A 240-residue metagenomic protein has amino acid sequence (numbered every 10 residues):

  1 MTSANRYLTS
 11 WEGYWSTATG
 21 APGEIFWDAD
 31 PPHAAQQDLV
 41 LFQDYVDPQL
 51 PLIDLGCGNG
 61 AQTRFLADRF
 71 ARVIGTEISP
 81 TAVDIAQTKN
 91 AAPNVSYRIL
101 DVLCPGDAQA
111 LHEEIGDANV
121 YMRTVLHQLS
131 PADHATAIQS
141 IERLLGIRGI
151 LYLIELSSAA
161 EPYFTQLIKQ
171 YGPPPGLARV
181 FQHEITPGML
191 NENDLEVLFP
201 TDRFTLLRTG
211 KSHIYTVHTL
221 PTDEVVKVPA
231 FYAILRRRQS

Functional and structural regions predicted by a protein language model:
M1-E113, P131-T136, S140, I150-S240: Class I (Rossmann-like) S-adenosyl-L-methionine-dependent methyltransferase catalytic domain, capturing the SAM-binding
A118: Charged active-site motifs of nucleotide-sugar-dependent glycosyltransferases
Y121: A conserved beta-strand element that flanks and buttresses the S-adenosyl-L-methionine
V125: Hydrophobic adenine-recognition pocket in adenosine-nucleotide-binding enzymes
L129-S130, L145-G146: Helix-to-beta-strand junctions that scaffold the AdoMet/dcAdoMet cofactor pocket in Class I SAM-dependent enzymes
